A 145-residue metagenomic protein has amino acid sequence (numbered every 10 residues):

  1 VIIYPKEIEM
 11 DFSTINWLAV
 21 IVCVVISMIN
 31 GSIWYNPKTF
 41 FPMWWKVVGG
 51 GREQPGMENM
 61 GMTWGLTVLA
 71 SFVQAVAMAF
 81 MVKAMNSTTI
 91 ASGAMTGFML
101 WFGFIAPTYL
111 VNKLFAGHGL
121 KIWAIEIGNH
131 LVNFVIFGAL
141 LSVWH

Functional and structural regions predicted by a protein language model:
E7-H145: Juxtamembrane/disordered regions of integral membrane proteins
